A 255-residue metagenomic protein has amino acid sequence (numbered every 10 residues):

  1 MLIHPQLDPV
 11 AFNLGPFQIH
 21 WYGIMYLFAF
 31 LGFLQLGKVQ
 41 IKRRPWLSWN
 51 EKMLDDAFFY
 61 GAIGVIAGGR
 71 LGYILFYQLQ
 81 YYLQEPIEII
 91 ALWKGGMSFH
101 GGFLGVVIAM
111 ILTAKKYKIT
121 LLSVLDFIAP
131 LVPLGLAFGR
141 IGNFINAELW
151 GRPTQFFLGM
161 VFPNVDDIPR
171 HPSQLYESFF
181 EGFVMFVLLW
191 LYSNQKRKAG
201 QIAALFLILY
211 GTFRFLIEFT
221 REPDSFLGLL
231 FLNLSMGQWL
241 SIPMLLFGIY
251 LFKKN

Functional and structural regions predicted by a protein language model:
M1-N255: Hydrophobic, membrane-interfacing alpha helices
